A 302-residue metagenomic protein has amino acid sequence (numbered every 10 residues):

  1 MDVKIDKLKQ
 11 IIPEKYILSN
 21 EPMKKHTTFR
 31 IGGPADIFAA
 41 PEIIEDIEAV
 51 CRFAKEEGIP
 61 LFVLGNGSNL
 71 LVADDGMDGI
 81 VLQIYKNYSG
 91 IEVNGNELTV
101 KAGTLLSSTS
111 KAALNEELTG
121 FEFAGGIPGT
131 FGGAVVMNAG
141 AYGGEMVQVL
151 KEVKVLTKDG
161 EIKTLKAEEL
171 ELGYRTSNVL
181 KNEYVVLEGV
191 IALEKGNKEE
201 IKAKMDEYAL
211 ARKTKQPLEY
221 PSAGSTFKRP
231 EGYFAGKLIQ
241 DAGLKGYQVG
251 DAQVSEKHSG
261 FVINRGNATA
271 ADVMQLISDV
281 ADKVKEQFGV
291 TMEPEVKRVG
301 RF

Functional and structural regions predicted by a protein language model:
D2-F131: Anion-binding (especially nucleotide phosphate/pyrophosphate-binding) glycine-rich loop and adjoining beta-alpha core
V3, K24, E42-E45, T104 (+9 more regions): Conserved active-site and cofactor/substrate-binding residues in soluble primary-metabolism enzymes
L18-S19, L156-K283, Q287-F302: Phosphate/pyrophosphate- and phosphate-bearing ligand-binding catalytic cores of soluble enzymes
G32-G33, F38-I44, L71-S89, V136-A167 (+1 more regions): Structural signature of FAD isoalloxazine-binding scaffolds in flavoprotein oxidoreductases
A35, S68-V72, L106, G132-V136 (+4 more regions): Short, flexible micro-motifs
E57, L64-N66, V149, Y220-P221 (+1 more regions): Short, basic and Ser/Thr-rich N-terminal targeting/leader segments
N69-L70, S110-A113, F121-G125, N138-E145 (+3 more regions): A generic local secondary-structure boundary/capping motif
A113, F131, V135-A139, K154-T157 (+2 more regions): Short, well-ordered alpha-helical segments in soluble proteins
